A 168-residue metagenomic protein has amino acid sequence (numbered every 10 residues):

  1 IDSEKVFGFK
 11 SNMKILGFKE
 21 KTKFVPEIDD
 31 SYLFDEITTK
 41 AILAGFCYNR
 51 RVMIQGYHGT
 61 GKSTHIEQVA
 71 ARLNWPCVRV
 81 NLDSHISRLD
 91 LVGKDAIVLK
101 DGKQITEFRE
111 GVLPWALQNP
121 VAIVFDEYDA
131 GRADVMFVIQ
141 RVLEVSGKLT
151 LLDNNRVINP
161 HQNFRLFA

Functional and structural regions predicted by a protein language model:
I1-A168: AAA+ P-loop NTPase catalytic core and its hallmark functional loops
